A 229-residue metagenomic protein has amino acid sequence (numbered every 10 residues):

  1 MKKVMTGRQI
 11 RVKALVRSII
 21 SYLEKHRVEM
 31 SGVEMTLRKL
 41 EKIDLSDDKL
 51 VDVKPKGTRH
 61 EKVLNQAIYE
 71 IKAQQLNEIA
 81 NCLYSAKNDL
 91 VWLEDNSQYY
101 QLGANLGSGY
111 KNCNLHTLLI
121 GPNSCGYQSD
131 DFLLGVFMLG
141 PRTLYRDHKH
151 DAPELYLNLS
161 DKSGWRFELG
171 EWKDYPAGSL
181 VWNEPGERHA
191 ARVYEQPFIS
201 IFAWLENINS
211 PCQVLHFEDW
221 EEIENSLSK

Functional and structural regions predicted by a protein language model:
K2-G7: Extended repeat-based interaction scaffolds and adjacent low-complexity, acidic/S/T/P-biased segments that form broad
V12-S129, K229: A short, N-terminal "cap"/entry segment at the start of jelly-roll beta-barrel domains of the cupin/DSBH fold
T117-N123, F132-H150, W172, E184-E187: Conserved short histidine dyad/triad with adjacent acidic residue
Y127-S129, Y145-H150, F167, R192: Short histidine-centered beta-strand/loop micro-motifs that create catalytic or ligand/metal-coordination sites
S129-D131, L155-L157, L169-R188: Short acidic-glycine-tyrosine-enriched beta hairpin
V136-R142, K149-W165, W204: Short, conserved beta-strand element in jelly-roll/cupin
K162-S163, R188, P197: Structural motif
Y194-K229: Double-stranded beta-helix
